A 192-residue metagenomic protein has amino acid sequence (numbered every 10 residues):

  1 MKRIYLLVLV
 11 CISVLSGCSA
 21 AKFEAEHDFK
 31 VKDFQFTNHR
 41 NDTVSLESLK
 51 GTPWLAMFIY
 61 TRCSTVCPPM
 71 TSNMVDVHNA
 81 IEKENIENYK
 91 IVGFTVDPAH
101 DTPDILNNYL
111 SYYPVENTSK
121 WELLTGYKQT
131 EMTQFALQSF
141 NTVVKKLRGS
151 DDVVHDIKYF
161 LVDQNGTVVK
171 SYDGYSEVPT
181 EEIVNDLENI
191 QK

Functional and structural regions predicted by a protein language model:
M1-I4: Positively charged n-region of N-terminal signal peptides that target proteins for export
V14-G17: C-terminal motif of bacterial Sec signal peptides marking the signal peptidase cleavage site
A20-E47, S72-N73: N-terminal "domain-start" segment that seeds a small globular fold
V31-K32, P53-W54, D156-K158: Short loop/turn microsegments at loop-to-beta-strand junctions
L46-P68, M74: Short active-site neighborhood of thiol/selenol oxidoreductases, capturing the structured segment around
S72-F135: Structural microenvironment flanking redox-active thiols in thiol-disulfide oxidoreductases
T118, E131-T142, L147, D156-K158: Soluble catalytic domains of enzymes that build or remodel membrane lipids, polysaccharides, and related
V143, L147-K192: Thiol-/selenol-based redox modules, centered on thioredoxin-like and closely related oxidoreductase domains
